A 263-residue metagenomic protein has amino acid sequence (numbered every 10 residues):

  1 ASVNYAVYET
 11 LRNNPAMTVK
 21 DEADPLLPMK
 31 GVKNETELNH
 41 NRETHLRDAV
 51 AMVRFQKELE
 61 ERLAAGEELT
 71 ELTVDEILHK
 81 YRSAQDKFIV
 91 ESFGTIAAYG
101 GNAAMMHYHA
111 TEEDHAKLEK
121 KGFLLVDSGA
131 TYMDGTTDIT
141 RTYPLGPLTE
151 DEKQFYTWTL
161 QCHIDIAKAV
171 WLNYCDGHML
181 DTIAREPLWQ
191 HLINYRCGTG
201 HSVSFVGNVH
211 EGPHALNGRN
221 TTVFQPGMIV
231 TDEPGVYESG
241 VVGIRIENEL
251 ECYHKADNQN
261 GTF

Functional and structural regions predicted by a protein language model:
A1-F263: Active-site neighborhoods and metal-handling regions in enzymes and metal-associated proteins
